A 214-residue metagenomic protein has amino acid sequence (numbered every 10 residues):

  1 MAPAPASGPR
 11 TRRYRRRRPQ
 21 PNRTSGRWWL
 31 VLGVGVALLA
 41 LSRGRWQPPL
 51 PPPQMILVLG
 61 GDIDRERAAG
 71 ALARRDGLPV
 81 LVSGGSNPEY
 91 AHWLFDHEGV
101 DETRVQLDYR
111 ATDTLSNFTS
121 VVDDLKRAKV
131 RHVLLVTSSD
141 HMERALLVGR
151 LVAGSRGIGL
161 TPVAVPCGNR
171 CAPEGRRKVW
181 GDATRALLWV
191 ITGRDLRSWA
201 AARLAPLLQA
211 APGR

Functional and structural regions predicted by a protein language model:
M1-N22: N-terminal Lys/Arg-rich, disordered targeting/topogenic segments
P19-G26, A172, R176, W180: Structural motif marking the loop-to-transmembrane transition
Q20-W29, S86-H92: Short secondary-structure boundary segments
T24-S42: Hydrophobic membrane-insertion alpha-helices, especially the h-region of bacterial N-terminal signal peptides
L41-V179: A structural signal for short, hydrophobic/glycine-enriched beta-strand patches
E174-R203: A transmembrane-helix-recognition feature enriched in membrane-embedded lipid enzymes and envelope glyco-/phospholipid
